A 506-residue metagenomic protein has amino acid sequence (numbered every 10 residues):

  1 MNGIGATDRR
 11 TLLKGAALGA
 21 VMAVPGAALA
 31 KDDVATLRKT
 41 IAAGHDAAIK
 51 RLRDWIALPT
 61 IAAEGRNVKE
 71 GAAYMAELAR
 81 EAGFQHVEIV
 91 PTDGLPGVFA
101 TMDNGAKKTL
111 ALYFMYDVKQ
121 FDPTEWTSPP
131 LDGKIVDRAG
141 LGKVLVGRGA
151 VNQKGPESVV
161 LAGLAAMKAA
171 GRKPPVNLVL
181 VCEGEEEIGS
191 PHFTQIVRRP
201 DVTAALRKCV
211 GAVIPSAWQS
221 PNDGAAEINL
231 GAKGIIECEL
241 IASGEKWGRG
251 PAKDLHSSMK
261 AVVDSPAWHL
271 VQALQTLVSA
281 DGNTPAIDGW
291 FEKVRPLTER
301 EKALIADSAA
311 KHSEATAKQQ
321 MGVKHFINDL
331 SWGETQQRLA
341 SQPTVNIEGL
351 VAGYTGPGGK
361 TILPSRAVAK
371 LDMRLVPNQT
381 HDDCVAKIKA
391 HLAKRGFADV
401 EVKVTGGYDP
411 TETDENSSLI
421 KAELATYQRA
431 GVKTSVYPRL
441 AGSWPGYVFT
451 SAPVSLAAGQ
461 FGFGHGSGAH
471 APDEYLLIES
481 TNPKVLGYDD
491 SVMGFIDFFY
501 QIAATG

Functional and structural regions predicted by a protein language model:
N2-G19: N-terminal secretory signal peptides and thylakoid transit peptides that target proteins across membranes
K31-A150, A169-V176, L371: Acidic/His- and Gly-rich active-site-bordering loop/insert found across diverse amide/peptide-bond hydrolases
V144, G149, Q153-G231: Acidic/histidine-rich catalytic neighborhood of metal-dependent amide-processing enzymes
L230-E237, W247-L350, Q379-D399: Acidic-enriched catalytic cores of C-N bond-cleaving enzymes acting on peptides and small amides
I241-S243, W247-G250, L270, S341 (+2 more regions): Zn-dependent metallopeptidase/amidohydrolase metal-coordination segment
M373-L375, E401-N416, R439-A441, P445: A short beta-alpha structural unit
E412-T426: Short, low-order "capping/linker" segments at domain edges
